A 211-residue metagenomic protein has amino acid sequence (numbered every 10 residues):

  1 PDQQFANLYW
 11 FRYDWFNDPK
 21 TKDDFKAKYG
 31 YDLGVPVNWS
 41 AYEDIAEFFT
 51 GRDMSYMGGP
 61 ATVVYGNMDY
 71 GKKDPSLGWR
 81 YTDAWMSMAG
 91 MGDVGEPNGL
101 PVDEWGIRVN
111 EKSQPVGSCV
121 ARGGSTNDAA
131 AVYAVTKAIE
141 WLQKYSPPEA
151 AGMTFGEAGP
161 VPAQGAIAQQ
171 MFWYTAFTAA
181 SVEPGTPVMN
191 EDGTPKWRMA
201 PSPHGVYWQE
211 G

Functional and structural regions predicted by a protein language model:
P1-F16, G211: A structural signal for short loop-to-beta-strand junctions that line the ligand-binding cleft of periplasmic/secreted
P1-N7, S40-G123, I167: Extracytoplasmic/periplasmic solute-binding protein
R12, N38-I45, L77-Y81, A131-A138 (+1 more regions): Stable alpha-helical elements in mature extracytoplasmic
Y13-G34, Q143-S146: Aromatic-glycine-rich donor-binding/catalytic loop that engages nucleotide-sugar donors across glycosyltransferases
V37-E43, P148-Q164: Short helix-initiation/N-cap motifs at beta->coil->alpha
E43-E47, G90-G152, P195-G211: Glycine-centered hinge/linker elements that transmit conformational signals in sensory and ligand-binding systems
A168-F172: Paired acidic/hydrophobic, glycine-rich loop segments that form the ligand-binding mouth/hinge of periplasmic-binding
T178-D192, G205-G211: C-terminal lobe and pocket-closing loops of periplasmic/extracytoplasmic Venus-flytrap solute-binding proteins
